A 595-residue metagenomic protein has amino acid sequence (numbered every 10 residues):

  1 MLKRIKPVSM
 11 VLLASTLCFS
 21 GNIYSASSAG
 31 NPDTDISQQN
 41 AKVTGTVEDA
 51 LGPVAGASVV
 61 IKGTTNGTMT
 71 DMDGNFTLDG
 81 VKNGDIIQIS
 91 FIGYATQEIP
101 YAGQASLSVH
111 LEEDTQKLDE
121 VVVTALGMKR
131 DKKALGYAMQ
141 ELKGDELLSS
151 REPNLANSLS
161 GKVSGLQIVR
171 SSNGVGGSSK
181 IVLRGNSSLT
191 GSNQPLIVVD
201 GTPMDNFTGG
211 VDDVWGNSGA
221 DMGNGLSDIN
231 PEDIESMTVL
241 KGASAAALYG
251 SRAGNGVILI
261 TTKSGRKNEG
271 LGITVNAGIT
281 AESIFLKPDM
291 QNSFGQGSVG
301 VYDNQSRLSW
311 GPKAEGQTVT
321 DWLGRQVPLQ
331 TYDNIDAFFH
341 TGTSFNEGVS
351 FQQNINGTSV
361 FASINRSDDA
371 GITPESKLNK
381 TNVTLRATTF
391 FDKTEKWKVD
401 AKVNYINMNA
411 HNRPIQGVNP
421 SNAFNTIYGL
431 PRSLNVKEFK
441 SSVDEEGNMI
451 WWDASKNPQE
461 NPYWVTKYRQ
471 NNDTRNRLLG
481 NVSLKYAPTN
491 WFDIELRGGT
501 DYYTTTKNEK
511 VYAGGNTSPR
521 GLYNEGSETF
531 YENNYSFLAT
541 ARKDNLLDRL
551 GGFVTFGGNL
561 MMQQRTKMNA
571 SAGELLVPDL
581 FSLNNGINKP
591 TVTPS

Functional and structural regions predicted by a protein language model:
M1-L385, T389-A401, L479-G480, A570 (+1 more regions): Short, small/polar-rich motifs associated with maturation and membrane association, primarily at protein termini
K117, N193-Q194, V199, G210 (+5 more regions): Surface-exposed loop/interface segments of Gram-negative outer-membrane beta-barrel transport/assembly proteins
F492: An active-site-proximal structural segment forming one wall of the substrate-binding cleft that immediately precedes
